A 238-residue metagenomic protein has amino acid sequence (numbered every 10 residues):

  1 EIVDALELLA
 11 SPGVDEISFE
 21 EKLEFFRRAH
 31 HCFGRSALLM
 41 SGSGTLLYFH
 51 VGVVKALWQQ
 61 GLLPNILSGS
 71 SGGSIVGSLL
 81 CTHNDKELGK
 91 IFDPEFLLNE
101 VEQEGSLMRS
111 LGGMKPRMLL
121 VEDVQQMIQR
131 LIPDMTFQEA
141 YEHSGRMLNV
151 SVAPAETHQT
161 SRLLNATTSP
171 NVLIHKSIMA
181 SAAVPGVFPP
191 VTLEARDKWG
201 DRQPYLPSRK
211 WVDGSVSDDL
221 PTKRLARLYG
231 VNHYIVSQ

Functional and structural regions predicted by a protein language model:
E1-L67, C81-Q238: Patatin-like phospholipase
S68-G69, G73: Gly/Ala-rich beta-loop-alpha elbow adjacent to hydrolase catalytic centers
I75-V76, L80: Hydrolases whose catalytic domains are alpha/beta-hydrolase-1, hotdog thioesterase, or metallo-beta-lactamase-like
